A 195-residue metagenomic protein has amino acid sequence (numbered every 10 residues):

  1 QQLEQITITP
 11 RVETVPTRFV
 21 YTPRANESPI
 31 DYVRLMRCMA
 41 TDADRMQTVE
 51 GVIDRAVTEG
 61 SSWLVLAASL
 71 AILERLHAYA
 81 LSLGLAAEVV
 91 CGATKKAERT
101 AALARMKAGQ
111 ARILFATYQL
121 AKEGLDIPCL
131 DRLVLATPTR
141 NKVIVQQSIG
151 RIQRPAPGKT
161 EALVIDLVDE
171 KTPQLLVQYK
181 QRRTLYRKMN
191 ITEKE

Functional and structural regions predicted by a protein language model:
Q1-E13, Y186: Post-DEXD/H (motif II) to motif III coupling segment of the RecA-like Helicase ATP-binding lobe
I8-P10, L83-A86, P128-R132, G158-V164 (+1 more regions): Short glycine-/polar-rich loops that comprise or flank the Walker A/P-loop and associated switch/sensor motifs
T14-P16, P23-L81: Conserved interdomain hinge at the start of the Helicase C-terminal
F19-V20, L70-I72, K95, L120-K122 (+3 more regions): Conserved nucleotide-binding/hydrolysis micro-motifs of P-loop NTPases
L35, M39, L163-E195: Non-catalytic, charged low-complexity extensions flanking SF2 helicase motor domains
S62-L64, E74-L125: Conserved helicase ATPase core of P-loop NTP-dependent helicases/translocases
F115-A116, E123-P138, Q146-Q147, L163-D166: A short beta-strand element within the Helicase C-terminal
R140-V164, R182-R183: Conserved SF2 helicase motif VI
